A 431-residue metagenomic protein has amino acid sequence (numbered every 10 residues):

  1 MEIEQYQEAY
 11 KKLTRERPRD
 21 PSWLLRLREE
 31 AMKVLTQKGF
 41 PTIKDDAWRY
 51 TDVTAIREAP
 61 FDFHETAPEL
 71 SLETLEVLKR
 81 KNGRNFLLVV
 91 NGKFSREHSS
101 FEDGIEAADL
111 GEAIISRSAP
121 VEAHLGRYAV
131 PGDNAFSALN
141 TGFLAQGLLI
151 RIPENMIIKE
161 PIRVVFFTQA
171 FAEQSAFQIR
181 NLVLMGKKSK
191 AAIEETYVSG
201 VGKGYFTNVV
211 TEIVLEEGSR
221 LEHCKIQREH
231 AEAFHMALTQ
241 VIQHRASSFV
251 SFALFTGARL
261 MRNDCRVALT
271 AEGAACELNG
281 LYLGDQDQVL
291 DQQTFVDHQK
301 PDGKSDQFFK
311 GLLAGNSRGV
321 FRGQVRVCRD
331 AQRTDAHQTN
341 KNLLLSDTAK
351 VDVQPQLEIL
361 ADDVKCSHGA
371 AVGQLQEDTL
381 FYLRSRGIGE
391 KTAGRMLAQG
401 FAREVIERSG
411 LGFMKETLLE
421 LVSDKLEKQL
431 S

Functional and structural regions predicted by a protein language model:
M1-A138, F308-A314: N-terminal amphipathic, basic helical "cap/leader" segment at the start of enzyme domains
E106, A113-I388, A402, I406-S431: Conserved beta-strand/loop scaffold segments within soluble protein domains that form the structured core and edges
